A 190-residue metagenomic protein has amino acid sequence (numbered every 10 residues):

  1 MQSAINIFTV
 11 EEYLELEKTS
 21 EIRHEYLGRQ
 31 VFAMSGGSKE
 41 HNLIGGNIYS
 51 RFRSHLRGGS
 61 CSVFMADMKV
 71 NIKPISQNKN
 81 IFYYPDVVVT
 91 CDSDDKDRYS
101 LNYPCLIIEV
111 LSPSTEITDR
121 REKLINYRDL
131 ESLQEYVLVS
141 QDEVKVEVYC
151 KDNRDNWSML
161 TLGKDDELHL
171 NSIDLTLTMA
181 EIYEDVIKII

Functional and structural regions predicted by a protein language model:
M1-I190: Gly/Pro/Ser/Thr-rich low-complexity, intrinsically disordered segments predominantly at protein N-termini
